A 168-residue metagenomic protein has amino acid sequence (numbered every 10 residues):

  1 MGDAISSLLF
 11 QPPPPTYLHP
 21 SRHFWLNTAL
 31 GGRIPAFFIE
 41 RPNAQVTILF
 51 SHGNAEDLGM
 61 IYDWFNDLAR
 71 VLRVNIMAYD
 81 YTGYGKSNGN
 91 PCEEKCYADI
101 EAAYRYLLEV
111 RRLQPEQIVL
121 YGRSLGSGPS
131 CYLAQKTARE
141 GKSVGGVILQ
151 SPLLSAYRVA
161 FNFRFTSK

Functional and structural regions predicted by a protein language model:
M1-N27, F37: An N-terminal hydrophobic leader/cap segment in hydrolases
Q45-G53: Short beta-strand element of the alpha/beta-hydrolase
N54-L68, G89-N90: The serine-hydrolase catalytic nucleophile loop
A69-N88: Conserved alpha/beta-hydrolase
T82-K95, R158: Glycine-rich "HGGG/HGxG" loop immediately N-terminal to the catalytic nucleophile of the alpha/beta-hydrolase
P91-R112, Y132: Alpha/beta-hydrolase active-site loop
R112-S124: Alpha/beta-hydrolase fold nucleophile elbow
P129-K168: Hydrolase active-site cap/lid region
